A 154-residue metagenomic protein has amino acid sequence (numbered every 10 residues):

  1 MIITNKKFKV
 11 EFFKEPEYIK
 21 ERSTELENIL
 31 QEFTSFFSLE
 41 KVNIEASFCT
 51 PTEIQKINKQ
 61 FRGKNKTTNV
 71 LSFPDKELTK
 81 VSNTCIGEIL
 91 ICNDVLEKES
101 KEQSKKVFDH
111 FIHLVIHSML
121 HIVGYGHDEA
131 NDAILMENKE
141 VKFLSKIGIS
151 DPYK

Functional and structural regions predicted by a protein language model:
M1-I112, I122-K154: An acidic/histidine-cluster motif and surrounding catalytic segment that typifies divalent-metal-assisted enzyme active
